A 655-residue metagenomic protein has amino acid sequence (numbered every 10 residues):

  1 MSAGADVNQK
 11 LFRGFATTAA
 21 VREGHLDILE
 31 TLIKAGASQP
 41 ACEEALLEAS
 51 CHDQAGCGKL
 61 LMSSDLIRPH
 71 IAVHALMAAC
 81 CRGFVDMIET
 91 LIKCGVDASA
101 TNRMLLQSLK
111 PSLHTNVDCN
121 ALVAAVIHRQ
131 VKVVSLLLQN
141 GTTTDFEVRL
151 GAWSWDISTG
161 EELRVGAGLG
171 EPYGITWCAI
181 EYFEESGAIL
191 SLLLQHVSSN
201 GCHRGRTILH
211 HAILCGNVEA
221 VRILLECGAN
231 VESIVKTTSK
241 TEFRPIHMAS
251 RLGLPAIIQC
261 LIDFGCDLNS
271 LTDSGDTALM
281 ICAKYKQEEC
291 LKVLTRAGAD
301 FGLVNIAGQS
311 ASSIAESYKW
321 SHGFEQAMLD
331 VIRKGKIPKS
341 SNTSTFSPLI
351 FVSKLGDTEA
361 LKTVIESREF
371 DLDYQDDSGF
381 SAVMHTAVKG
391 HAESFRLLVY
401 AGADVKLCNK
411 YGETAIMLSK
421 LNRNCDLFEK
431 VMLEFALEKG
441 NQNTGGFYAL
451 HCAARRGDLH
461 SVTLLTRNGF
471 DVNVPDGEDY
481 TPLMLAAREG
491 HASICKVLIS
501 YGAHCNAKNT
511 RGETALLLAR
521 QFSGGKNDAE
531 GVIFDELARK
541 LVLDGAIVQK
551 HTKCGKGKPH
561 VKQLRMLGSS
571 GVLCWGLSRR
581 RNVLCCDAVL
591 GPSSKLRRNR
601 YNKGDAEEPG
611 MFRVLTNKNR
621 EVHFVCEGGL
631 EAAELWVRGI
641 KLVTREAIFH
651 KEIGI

Functional and structural regions predicted by a protein language model:
M1-D6, E30-S38, K59-I67, T90-D97 (+11 more regions): Ankyrin repeat domain, specifically the short helix-to-loop turn at the C-terminus of the second helix of each repeat
K10-T17, P40-L46, H70-L76, T101-L122 (+11 more regions): Ankyrin-repeat boundary/"N-cap" motif
G24, D53, G83, R129 (+10 more regions): Ankyrin-repeat intra-repeat helix-capping/turn positions
I28, G56-C57, D86-M87, K132-V133 (+11 more regions): Conserved ankyrin/ankyrin-like repeat signature
F301-E325, C408-E429, I499, C505-I533: Leucine-rich solenoid repeat scaffolds
D544-P592, L635-W636: Polybasic phosphoinositide-binding surfaces of eukaryotic membrane-targeting domains
L596-I653: Canonical pleckstrin homology
